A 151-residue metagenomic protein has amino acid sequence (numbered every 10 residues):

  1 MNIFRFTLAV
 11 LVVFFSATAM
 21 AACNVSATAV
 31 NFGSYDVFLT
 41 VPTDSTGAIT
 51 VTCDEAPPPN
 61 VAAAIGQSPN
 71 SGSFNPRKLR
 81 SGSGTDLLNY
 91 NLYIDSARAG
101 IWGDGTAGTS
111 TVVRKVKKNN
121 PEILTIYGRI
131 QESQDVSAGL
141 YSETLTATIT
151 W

Functional and structural regions predicted by a protein language model:
M1-L8: Bacterial N-terminal signal peptides that target proteins for export
S16-T18: N-terminal signal peptide c-region/cleavage motif recognized by signal peptidases
M20-G84, V112-W151: N-terminal small/polar-rich segments of proteins
L87-R114: Mid-chain, well-packed structural core segment of small domains
